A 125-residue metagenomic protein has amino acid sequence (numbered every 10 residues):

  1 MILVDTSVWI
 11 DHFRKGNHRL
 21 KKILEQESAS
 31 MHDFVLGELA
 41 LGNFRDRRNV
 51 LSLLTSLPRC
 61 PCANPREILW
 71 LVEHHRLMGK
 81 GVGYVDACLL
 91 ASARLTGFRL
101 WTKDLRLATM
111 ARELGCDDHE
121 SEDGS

Functional and structural regions predicted by a protein language model:
M1-F34, A40-S52, P58, E122-S125: Short, well-structured N-terminal submotif of metal-dependent ribonuclease cores
H12, H18, C60-S121: Active-site neighborhoods of divalent-metal-dependent phosphate/nucleic-acid chemistry enzymes
F34-V35, V72: Short, histidine-centered active-site or binding-site loop motifs used for metal coordination, general acid-base
S52-L53, K80: A polyampholytic, Gly/Pro-enriched intrinsically disordered region
